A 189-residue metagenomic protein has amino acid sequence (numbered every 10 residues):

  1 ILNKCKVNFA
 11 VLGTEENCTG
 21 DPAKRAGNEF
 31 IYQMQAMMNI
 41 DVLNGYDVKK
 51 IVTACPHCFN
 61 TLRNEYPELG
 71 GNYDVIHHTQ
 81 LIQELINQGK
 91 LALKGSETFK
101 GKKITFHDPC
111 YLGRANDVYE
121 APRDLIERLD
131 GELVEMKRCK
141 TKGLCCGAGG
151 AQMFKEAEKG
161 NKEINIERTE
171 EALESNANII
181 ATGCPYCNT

Functional and structural regions predicted by a protein language model:
I1-T189: Iron-sulfur cluster-binding electron-transfer modules in prokaryotic oxidoreductases
